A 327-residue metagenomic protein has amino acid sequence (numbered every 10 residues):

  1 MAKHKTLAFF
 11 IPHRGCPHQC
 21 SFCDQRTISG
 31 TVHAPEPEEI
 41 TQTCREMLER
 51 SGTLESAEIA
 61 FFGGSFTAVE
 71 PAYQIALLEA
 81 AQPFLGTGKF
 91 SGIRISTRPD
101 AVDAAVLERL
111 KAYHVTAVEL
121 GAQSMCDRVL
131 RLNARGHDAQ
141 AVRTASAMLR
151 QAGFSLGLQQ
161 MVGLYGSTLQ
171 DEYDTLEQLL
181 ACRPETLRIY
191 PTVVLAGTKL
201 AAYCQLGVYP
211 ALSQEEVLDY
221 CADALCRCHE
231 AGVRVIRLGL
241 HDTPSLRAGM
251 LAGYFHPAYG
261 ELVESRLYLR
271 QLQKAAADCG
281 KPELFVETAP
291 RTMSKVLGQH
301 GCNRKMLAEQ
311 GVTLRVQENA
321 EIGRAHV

Functional and structural regions predicted by a protein language model:
M1-S29, T41, E46-T67, S96-R98 (+2 more regions): N-terminal pre-triad scaffold of radical SAM enzymes
A2-T6, G207-R324: Auxiliary Fe-S-binding modules of radical SAM enzymes
L7, I59, I93, V118 (+3 more regions): Conserved beta-strand core positions
P12-G15, Y190-L195, H241: Short glycine-enriched loops at secondary-structure junctions
C16-C20, L195-A202, L246-A248: Short acidic/His/Gly/Ser-rich catalytic and metal-binding motifs that mark active-site loops of diverse hydrolases
I28-Q42, G63-E185, I189-T192, A196-E216: Conserved non-cysteine loop/helix-boundary elements of the Radical SAM core domain that shape
G52-S56, T87-F90, G280-K281: Short helix-terminating capping/connector loops at secondary-structure junctions
